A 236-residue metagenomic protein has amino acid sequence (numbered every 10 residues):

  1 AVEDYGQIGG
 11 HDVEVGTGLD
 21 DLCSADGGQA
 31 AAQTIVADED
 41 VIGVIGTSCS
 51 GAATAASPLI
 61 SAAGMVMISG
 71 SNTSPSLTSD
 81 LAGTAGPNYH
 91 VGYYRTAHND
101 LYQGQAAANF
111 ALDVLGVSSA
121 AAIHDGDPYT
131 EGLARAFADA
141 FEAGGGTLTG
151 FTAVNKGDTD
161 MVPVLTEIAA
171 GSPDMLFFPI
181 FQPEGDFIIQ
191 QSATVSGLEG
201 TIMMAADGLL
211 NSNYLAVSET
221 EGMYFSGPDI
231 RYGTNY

Functional and structural regions predicted by a protein language model:
A1-G9, R135-E142: Short, polar/charged alpha-helical segment
D4-G83, V154-M161, D186: Beta-alpha junction/loop-to-helix N-cap segments that form part of ligand/metal-binding clefts
E14, S118-S119, D174-M175: Residues that mark the start of a beta-strand
I35-D40, V114-L115, I168-P173, L198: Glycine-rich phosphate-binding loop signature in dinucleotide/nucleotide-binding domains
V41-T152, T201-Y232: Extracytoplasmic ligand/sensor domains, especially the bilobed periplasmic-binding protein
I45, M175-P179: Structural motif
L148-T149, E167, G171, E184-T201 (+1 more regions): Internal alpha/beta domain cores that form substrate/cofactor-binding pockets in large enzymes and binding proteins
Q182-F187, I230-Y236: Extracellular/periplasmic ligand-binding modules, especially the Venus flytrap/periplasmic-binding
